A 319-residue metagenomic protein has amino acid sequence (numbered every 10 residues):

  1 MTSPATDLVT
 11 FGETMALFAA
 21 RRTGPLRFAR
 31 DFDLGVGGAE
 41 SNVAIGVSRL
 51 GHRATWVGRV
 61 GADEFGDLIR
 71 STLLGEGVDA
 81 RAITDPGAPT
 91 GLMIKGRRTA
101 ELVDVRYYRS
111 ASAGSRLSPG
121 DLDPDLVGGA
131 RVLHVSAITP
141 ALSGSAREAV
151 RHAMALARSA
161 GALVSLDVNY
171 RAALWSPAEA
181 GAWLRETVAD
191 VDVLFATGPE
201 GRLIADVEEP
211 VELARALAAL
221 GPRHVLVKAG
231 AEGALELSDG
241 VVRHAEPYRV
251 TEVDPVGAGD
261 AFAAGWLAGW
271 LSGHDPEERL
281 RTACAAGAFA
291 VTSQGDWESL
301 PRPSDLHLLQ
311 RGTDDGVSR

Functional and structural regions predicted by a protein language model:
M1-V78, E101, T251-V253, G316-R319: Glycine-rich phosphate/adenosyl-contacting loop at the front of the ribokinase-like
M1-V9, A155-S159, D206-R319: Conserved phosphate-binding/catalytic region of the ribokinase-like
D7-V9, A16, R131-V132, V193 (+1 more regions): Structural motif
T14, V168, A261: Active-site metal-binding loops of divalent metal-dependent hydrolases
I45, L92-G96, G233-E236: Short beta-strand scaffold segments in enzyme catalytic cores
R53-A137, L308-R319: Conserved N-terminal subdomain of the carbohydrate kinase-like
V132-A216, E232-A234: Conserved beta-alpha-beta core of the PfkB/ribokinase-like small-molecule kinase fold
